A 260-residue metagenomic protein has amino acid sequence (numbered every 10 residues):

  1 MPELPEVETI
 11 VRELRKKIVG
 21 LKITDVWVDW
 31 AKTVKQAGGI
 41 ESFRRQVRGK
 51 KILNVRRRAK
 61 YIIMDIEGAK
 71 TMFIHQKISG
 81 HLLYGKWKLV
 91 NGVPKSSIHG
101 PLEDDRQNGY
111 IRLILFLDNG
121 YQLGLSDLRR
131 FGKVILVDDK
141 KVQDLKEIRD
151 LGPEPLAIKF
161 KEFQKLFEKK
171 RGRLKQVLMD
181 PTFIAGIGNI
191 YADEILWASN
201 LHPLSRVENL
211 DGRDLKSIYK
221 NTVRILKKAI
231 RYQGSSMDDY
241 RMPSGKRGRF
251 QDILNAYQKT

Functional and structural regions predicted by a protein language model:
M1-T260: Structured catalytic/nucleic-acid-binding cores of DNA maintenance enzymes
